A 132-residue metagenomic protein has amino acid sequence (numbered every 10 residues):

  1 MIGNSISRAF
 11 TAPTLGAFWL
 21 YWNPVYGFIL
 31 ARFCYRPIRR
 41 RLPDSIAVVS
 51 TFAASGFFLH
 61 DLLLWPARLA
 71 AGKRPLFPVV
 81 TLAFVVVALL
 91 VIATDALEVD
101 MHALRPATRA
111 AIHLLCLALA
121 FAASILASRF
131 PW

Functional and structural regions predicted by a protein language model:
M1-D61, A103-W132: Membrane-interfacial catalytic/cofactor-binding modules of polytopic membrane enzymes
R41, F77-P78: A generic membrane alpha-helix/interface feature
F52, V79-V87: Hydrophobic core segments of alpha-helical transmembrane domains in multi-pass membrane proteins
L63-F77: Interfacial helix-loop-helix junctions of multi-pass membrane proteins
V87-M101: Transmembrane alpha-helical segments of integral membrane proteins
